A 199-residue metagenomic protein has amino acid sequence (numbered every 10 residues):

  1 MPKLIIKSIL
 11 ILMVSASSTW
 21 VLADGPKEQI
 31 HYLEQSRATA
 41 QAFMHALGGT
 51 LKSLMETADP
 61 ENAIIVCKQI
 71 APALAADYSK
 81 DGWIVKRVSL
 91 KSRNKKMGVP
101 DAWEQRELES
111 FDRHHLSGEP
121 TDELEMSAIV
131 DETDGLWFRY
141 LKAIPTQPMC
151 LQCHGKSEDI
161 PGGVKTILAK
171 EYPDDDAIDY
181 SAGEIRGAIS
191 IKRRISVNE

Functional and structural regions predicted by a protein language model:
M1-I9: Bacterial N-terminal signal peptides that target proteins for export
A16-S18: N-terminal signal peptide c-region/cleavage motif recognized by signal peptidases
A23-Q147, D159-E199: Extracytoplasmic c-type cytochrome modules immediately beyond a signal peptide or single-pass transmembrane anchor
L151-E158: Detector for the c-type heme attachment site
